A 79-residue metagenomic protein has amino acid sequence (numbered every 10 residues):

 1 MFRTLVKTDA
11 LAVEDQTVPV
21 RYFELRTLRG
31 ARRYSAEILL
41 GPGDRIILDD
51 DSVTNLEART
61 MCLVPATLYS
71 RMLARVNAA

Functional and structural regions predicted by a protein language model:
M1-V20, A79: Negatively charged, low-complexity tracts enriched in Asp/Glu with abundant Ser/Thr
K7, L25, N55-L56: N-terminal targeting/docking segments
Q16, A31, E57-A58: Extended rod-forming repeat segments used as scaffolds/tethers
P19-L48: A short, structured beta-strand/loop element
P42-A79: Mixed-charge, Lys/Arg-enriched low-complexity segments
